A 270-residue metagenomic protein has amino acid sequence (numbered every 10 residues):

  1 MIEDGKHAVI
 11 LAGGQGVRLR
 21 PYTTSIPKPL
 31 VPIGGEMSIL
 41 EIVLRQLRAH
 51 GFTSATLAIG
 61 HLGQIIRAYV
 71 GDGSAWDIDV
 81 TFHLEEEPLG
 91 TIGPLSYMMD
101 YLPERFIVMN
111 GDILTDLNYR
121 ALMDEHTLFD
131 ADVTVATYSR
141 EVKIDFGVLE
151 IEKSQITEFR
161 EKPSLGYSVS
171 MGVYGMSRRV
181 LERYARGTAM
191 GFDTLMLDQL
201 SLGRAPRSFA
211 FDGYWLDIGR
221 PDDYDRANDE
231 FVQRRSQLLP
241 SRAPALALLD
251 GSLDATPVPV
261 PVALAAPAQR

Functional and structural regions predicted by a protein language model:
I2-E3, T24, D100, T127 (+1 more regions): Short, flexible hinge/linker loops that cap or flank conserved catalytic cores
I2-Q64, P261-R270: N-terminal glycine-rich phosphate-binding loop and ensuing alpha1 helix
H7-V9, S54-T56, T81, I107 (+2 more regions): A structural signal for isolated positions on well-ordered beta-strands in alpha/beta enzyme cores
R18, I65-A68, Y97, N118 (+2 more regions): Phosphate- and divalent-cation-binding pockets in alpha/beta enzyme and binding domains that engage nucleotide-derived
L30, V148-I151, S208: A structural signal for short hydrophobic beta-strand segments in well-ordered beta-sheet cores
E41, I92, D193: Glycine-rich phosphate-binding loop at the start of an alpha helix
R67-A68, D72-K153: Conserved beta-loop-beta/alpha segment of the NTase-like Rossmann-fold superfamily that binds/positions NTPs
F106-I107, L114, R120-T127, R140-K143 (+2 more regions): Catalytic-core segments of class I nucleotidyltransferases/pyrophosphorylases that form NMP-activated intermediates
